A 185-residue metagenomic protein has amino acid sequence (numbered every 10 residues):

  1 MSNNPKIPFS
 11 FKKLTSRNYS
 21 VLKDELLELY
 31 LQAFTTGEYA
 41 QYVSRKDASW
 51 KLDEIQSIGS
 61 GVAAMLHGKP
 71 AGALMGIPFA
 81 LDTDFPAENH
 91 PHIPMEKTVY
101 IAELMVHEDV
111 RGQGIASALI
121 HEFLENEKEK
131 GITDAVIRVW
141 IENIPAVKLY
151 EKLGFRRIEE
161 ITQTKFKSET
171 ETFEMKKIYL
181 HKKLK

Functional and structural regions predicted by a protein language model:
M1-E28, Q32, K185: Conserved N-terminal entry element of GNAT/NAT acetyltransferase domains
Y30, Y150, F155: Conserved active-site tyrosine of GNAT-family acetyltransferases
E38-L66, M75, L81: Active-site rim helix/loop that mediates acceptor-substrate recognition in acyltransferases
K69-G72, P145: Glycine-rich acetyl-CoA-binding "A-motif" of GNAT/NAT acetyltransferases
L74-E103, T162-E171: Conserved acyl-donor/pantetheine-binding loop and adjacent beta-alpha core of acyl/acetyltransferases and related
V106, G112-E125, K148-K152: Conserved acetyl-CoA-binding loop-helix of GNAT-fold acetyltransferases
R111, I137-V147, Q163-S168, F173: Conserved beta-strand-loop-alpha-helix junction that forms the acyl-donor binding cleft
E127-V139: Conserved GNAT acetyl-CoA-binding A-motif
